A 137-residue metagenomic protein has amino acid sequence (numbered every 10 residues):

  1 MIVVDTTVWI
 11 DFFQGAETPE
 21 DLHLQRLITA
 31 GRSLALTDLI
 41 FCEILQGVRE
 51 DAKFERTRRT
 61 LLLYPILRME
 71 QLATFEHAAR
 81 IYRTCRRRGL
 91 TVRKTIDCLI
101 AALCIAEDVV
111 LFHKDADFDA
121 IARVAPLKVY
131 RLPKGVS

Functional and structural regions predicted by a protein language model:
M1, A101, I105-S137: Acidic, PIN/NYN-like endoribonuclease modules and their adjacent C-terminal/linker elements
M1-L36, Q46-R59, V136-S137: Short, well-structured N-terminal submotif of metal-dependent ribonuclease cores
V4, L36, M69, F112-H113: Short beta-strand scaffold positions
D5-T6, I44, A78, C104: Generic structural signal for small/hydrophobic residues in well-ordered secondary structure, especially within
T6, D38, I96-C98: Conserved glycosyltransferase catalytic-site signature
W9-I10, F41-I44, F118: A generic structural signal for short hydrophobic patches within well-formed alpha-helices
D21, F41, F54, F75-A78 (+1 more regions): A general structural signal for well-ordered alpha-helical segments in protein cores
I66-F112: Active-site neighborhoods of divalent-metal-dependent phosphate/nucleic-acid chemistry enzymes
